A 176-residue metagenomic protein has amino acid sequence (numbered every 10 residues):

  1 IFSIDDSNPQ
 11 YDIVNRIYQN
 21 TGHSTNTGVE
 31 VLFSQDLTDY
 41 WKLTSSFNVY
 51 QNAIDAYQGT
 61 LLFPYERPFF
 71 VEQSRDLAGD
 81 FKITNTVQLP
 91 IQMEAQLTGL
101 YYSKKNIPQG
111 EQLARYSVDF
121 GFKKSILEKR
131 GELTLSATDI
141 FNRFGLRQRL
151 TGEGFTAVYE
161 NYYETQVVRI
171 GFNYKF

Functional and structural regions predicted by a protein language model:
I1-Q10, Y50, D55-Y65, T98-G99 (+2 more regions): Outer-membrane beta-barrel translocator domains and adjoining extracellular loop/strand segments of Gram-negative
I1-S46, D80: Outer membrane beta-barrel strand-and-loop segments of large Gram-negative receptors, especially TonB-dependent
H23-T27, V71-G79, A114-V118, E164-V168: Residues that define the transmembrane beta-barrel architecture of outer-membrane proteins
V29, S45-Q51, L97-Y101, L135-D139 (+1 more regions): Transmembrane beta-barrel strands of outer-membrane/channel proteins
V29-Q35, I83-V87, F120-K124, L135 (+1 more regions): Residues on the lipid-exposed face of transmembrane beta-strands in outer-membrane beta-barrel proteins
D39-L43, I91-Q96, E128-L133: Repeated loop/turn-to-beta-strand initiation elements of outer-membrane beta-barrel proteins
I54, R75-I126, F141, L150: C-terminal beta-barrel architecture of Gram-negative outer-membrane proteins
K124-F176: C-terminal beta-signal and adjacent terminal beta-strands/loops of Gram-negative outer-membrane beta-barrel proteins
